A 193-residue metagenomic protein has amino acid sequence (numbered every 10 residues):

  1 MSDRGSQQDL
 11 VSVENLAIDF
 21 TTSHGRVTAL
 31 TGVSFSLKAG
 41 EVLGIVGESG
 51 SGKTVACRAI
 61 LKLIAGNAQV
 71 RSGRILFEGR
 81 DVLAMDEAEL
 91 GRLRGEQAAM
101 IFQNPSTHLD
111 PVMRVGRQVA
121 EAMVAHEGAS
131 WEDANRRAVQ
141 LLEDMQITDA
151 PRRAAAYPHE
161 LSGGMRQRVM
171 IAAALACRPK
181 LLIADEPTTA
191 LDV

Functional and structural regions predicted by a protein language model:
V46-G47: The feature captures the beta-strand-to-loop junction immediately N-terminal to the Walker
Q69-D81: Conserved ABC transporter NBD signature motif
D81, D133-R152: Conserved ABC ATPase "signature" region
V119, I171: Hydrophobic anchor residue at the start of the ABC signature
A156-L161, M165: Conserved ABC ATPase signature
A176-K180: A short, proline-enriched helix->beta-strand linker immediately N-terminal to the Walker B motif in ABC-type P-loop
